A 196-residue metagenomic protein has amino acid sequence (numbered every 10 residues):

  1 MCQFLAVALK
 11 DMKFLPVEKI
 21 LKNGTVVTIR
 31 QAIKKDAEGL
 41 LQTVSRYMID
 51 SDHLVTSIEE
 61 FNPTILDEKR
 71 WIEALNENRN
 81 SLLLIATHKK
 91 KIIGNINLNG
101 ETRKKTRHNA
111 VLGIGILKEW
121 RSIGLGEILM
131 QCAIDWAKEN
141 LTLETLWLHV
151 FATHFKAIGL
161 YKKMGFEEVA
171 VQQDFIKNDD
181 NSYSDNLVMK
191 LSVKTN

Functional and structural regions predicted by a protein language model:
C2-N23, N181-N196: Terminal substrate-recognition subdomain of acyl/acetyltransferases
T28-L40: A short beta-loop-alpha structural element at the N-terminal edge of CoA-dependent acyl/N-acetyltransferase catalytic
A32, I116, V150: Hydrophobic adenine-recognition pocket in adenosine-nucleotide-binding enzymes
Q42-E59: Helix-loop element at the rim of GNAT/NAT acetyltransferase active sites that forms part of the acceptor-substrate
M48, E60-E119, M130, S192-K194: Acetyl-CoA-dependent GNAT
I116, S122-W136, G159-K163: Conserved acetyl-CoA-binding loop-helix of GNAT-fold acetyltransferases
M130, A137-H149: Conserved GNAT acetyl-CoA-binding A-motif
T145-V150, K162-S182: Conserved catalytic-core motifs of GNAT/GCN5-like acyltransferases
